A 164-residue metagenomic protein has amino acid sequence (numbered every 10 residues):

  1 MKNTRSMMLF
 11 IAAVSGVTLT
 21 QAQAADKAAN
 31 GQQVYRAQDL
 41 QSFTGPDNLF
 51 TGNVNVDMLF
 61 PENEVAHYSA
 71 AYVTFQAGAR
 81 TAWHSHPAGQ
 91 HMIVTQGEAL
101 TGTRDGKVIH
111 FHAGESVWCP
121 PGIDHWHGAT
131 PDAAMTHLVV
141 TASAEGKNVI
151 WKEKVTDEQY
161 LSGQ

Functional and structural regions predicted by a protein language model:
M1-M8: Bacterial N-terminal signal peptides that target proteins for export
L9-T18: Bacterial N-terminal signal peptides
A22-H67, I150-Q164: A short, N-terminal "cap"/entry segment at the start of jelly-roll beta-barrel domains of the cupin/DSBH fold
Y72-Q76, S85-T101, V140-A142: Short, conserved beta-strand element in jelly-roll/cupin
W83, T101-G102, C119, D124-T130: Short beta-strand His + acidic residue motifs that chelate non-heme Fe in jelly-roll/DSBH and cupin folds
D105-G122: Short acidic-glycine-tyrosine-enriched beta hairpin
W118, D132-I150: A short hydrophobic beta-strand segment most commonly corresponding to one strand of the jelly-roll/cupin
